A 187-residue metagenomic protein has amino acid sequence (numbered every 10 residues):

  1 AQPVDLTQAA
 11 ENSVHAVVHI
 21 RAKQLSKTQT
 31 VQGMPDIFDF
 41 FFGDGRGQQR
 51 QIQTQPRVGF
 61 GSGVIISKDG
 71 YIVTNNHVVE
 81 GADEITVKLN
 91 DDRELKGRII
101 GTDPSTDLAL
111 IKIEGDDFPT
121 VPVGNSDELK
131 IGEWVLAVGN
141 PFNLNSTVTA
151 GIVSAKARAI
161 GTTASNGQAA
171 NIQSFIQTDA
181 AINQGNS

Functional and structural regions predicted by a protein language model:
A1-S187: Serine-dependent protease modules
